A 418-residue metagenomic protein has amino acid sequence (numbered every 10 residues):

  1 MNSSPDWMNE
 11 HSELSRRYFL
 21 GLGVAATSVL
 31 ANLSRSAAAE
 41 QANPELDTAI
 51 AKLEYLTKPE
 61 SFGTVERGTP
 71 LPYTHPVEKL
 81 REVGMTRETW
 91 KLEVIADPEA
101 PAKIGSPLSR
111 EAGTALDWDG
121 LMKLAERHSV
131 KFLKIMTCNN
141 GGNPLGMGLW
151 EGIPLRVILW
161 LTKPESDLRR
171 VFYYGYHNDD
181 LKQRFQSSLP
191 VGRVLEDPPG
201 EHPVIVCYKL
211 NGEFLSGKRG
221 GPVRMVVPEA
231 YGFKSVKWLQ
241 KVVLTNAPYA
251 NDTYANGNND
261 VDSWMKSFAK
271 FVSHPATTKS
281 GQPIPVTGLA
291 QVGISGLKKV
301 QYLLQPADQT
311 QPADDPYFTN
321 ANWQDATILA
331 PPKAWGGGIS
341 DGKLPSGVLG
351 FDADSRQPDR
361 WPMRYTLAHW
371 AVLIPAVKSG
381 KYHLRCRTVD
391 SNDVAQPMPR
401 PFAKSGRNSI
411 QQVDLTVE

Functional and structural regions predicted by a protein language model:
M1-L14, Y18, A26: N-terminal secretory signal peptides
S28-N32: Hydrophobic h-region of N-terminal signal peptides that target proteins for export in Gram-negative bacteria
R35-A39: Signal peptide processing junction and immediate N-terminal pro/mature segment of secreted/exported proteins
E40-L367, V377, K381-Y382, R387-V389 (+1 more regions): N-terminal intrinsically disordered, low-complexity segments enriched in P/E/S/T
V372-A376: Short, hydrophobic beta-strand segments
